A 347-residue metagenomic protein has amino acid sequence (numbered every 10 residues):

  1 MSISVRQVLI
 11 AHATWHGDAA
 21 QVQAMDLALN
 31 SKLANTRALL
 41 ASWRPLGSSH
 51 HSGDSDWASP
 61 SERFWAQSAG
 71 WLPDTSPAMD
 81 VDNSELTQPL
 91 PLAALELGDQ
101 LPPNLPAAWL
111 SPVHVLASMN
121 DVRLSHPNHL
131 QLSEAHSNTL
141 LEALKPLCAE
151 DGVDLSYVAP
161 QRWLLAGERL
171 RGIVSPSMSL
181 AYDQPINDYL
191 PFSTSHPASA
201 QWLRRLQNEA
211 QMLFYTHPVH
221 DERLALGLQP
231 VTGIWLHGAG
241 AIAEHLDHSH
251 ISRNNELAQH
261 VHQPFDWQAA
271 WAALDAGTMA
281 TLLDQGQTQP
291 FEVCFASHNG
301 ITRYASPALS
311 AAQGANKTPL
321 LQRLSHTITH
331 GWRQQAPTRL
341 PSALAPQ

Functional and structural regions predicted by a protein language model:
M1-Q347: …; additionally, a secondary subgroup of soluble metalloenzymes is captured
